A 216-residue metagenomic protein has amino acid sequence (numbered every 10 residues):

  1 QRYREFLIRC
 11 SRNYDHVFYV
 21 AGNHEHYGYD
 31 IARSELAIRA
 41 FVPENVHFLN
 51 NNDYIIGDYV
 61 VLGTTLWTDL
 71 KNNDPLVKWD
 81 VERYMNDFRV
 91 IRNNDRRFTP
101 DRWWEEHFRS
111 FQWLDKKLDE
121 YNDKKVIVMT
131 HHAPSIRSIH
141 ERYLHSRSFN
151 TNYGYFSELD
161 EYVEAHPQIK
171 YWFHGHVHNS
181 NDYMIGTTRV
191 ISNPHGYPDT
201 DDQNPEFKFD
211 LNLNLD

Functional and structural regions predicted by a protein language model:
Q1, F18-N23, H47-N51, I127-T130 (+2 more regions): Active-site neighborhood of phospho(di)ester-bond hydrolases with catalytic His/Asp-centered motifs
Q1-G57, E120, R142-A165: Core catalytic region of metal-dependent phosphoesterases/phosphodiesterases, especially metallo-beta-lactamase-like
Q1-R2, H24-I31, D53-I55, T68-N72 (+3 more regions): Active-site environment of divalent metal-dependent phosphoester hydrolases
N13, F41-E44, F48, D74-P75 (+2 more regions): A broadly tuned preference for mixed-charge, low-complexity surface segments
D15, F41-V42, L62-K71, F98 (+2 more regions): Short secondary-structure transition/capping segments
D53-G63, K125, M184-R189: Beta-strand-turn-beta hairpins that frame and shape the catalytic cleft of phosphate-ester-processing enzymes
L62-I127, H132-N150: Active-site-proximal loop/helix segment associated with metal-binding centers of metalloenzymes
H140, S146, N150-K170, V177-D216: Binuclear metal-dependent phosphoesterase catalytic core
